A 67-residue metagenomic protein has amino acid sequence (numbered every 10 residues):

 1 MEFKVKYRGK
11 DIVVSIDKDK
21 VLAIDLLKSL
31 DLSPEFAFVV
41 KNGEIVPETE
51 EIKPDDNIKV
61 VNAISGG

Functional and structural regions predicted by a protein language model:
M1-G66: Ubiquitin-like/PB1-type beta-grasp interaction modules and other compact soluble beta-rich domains
